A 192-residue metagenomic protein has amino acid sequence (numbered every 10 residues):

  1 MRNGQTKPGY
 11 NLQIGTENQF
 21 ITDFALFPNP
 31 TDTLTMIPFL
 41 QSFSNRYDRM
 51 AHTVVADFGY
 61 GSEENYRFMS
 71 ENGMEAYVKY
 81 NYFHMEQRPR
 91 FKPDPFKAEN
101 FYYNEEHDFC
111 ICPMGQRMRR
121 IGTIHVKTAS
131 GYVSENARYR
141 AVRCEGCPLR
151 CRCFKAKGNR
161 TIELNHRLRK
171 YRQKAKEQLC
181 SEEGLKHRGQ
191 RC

Functional and structural regions predicted by a protein language model:
M1-C192: Anion-binding and metal-coordination hotspots
